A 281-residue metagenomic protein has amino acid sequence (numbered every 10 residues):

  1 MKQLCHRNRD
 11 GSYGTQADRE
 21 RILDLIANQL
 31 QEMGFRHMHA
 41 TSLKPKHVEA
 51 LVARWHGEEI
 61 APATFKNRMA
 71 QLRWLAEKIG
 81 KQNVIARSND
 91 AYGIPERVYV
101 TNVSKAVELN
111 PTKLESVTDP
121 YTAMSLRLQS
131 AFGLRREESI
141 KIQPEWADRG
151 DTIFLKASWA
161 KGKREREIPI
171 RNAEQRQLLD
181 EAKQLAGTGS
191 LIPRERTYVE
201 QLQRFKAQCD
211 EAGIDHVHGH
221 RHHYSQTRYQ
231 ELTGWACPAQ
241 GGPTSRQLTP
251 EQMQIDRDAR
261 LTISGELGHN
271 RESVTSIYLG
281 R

Functional and structural regions predicted by a protein language model:
K2-R97: N-terminal core-binding DNA-recognition domain of tyrosine recombinases/integrases
N89-A123, S130-L134, I142: Long, amphipathic, Lys/Arg-enriched alpha-helical "connector/arm" segment
S125-L128, S225: Short alpha-helical "packing" element that flanks the helix-turn-helix/winged-helix DNA-binding module
Q129-T152, S276-I277: Short, charged phosphate-coordinating catalytic segments
K141-L179: Conserved tyrosine-mediated DNA breakage-rejoining catalytic core shared by Y-recombinases
T152-S158, G241-R281: Short functional hotspots where side chains directly engage DNA or cofactors
R171-G234: Active-site/catalytic core of tyrosine-dependent DNA strand-transfer enzymes
G213-R257, H269: Short basic/aromatic active-site micro-motif
